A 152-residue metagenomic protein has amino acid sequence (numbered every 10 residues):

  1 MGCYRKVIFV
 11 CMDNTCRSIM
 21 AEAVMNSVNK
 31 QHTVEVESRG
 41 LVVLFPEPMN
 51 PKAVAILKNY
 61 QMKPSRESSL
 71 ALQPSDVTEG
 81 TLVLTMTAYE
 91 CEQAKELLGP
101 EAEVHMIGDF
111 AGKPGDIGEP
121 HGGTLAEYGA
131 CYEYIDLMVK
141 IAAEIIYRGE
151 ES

Functional and structural regions predicted by a protein language model:
M1-E79, I145-S152: Conserved active-site segments centered on acidic
L82, A88-S152: Phosphate-binding/catalytic loops
